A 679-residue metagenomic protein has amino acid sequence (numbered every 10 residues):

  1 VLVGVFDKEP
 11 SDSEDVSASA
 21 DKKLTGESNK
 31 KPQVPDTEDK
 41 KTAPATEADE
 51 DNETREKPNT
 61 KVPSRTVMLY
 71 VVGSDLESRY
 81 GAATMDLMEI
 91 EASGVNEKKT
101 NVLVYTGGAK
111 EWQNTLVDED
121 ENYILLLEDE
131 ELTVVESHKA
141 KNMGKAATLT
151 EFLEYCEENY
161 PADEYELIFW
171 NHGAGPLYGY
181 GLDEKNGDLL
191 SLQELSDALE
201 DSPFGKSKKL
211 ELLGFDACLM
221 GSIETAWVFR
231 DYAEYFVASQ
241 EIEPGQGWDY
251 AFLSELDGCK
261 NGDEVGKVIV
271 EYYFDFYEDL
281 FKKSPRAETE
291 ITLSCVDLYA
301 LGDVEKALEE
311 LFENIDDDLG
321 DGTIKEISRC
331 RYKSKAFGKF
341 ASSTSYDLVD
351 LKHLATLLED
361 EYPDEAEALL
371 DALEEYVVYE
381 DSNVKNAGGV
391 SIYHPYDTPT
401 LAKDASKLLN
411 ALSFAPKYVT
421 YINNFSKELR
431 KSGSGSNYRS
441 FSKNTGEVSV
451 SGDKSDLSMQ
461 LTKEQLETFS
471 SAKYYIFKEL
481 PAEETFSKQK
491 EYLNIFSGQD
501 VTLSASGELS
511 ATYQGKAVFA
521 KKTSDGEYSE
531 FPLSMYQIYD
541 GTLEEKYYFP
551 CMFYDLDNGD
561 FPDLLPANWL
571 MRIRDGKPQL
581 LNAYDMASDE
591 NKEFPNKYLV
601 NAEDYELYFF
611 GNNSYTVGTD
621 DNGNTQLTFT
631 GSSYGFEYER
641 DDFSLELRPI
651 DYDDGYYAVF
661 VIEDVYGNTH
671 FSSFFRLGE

Functional and structural regions predicted by a protein language model:
L2-S13: Hydrophobic single-pass membrane-insertion segments
V16-E27: Short extracytoplasmic/periplasmic juxtamembrane "stem" segments immediately C-terminal to an N-terminal membrane anchor
K23, K30-T60, G175-P176, Y180-F215 (+1 more regions): Terminal, contiguous helix-loop blocks that mediate binding/assembly
P44-P161: N-terminal extension/subdomain marker
P63-T66, E97-V102, Y160-E166, K206-L212 (+1 more regions): Loop/turn elements at helix/coil->beta-strand transitions in domains of secreted/extracellular proteins
M68, I168, S391-Y393: Residues in well-ordered beta-strands of folded domains
G73-S74, G108, N171-G173, Y396-T398: Residue-level signal for short, function-critical loop segments
T106-G205, A217-C218, I223, Q240-E241: Catalytic-core segments of thiol-dependent peptidases
